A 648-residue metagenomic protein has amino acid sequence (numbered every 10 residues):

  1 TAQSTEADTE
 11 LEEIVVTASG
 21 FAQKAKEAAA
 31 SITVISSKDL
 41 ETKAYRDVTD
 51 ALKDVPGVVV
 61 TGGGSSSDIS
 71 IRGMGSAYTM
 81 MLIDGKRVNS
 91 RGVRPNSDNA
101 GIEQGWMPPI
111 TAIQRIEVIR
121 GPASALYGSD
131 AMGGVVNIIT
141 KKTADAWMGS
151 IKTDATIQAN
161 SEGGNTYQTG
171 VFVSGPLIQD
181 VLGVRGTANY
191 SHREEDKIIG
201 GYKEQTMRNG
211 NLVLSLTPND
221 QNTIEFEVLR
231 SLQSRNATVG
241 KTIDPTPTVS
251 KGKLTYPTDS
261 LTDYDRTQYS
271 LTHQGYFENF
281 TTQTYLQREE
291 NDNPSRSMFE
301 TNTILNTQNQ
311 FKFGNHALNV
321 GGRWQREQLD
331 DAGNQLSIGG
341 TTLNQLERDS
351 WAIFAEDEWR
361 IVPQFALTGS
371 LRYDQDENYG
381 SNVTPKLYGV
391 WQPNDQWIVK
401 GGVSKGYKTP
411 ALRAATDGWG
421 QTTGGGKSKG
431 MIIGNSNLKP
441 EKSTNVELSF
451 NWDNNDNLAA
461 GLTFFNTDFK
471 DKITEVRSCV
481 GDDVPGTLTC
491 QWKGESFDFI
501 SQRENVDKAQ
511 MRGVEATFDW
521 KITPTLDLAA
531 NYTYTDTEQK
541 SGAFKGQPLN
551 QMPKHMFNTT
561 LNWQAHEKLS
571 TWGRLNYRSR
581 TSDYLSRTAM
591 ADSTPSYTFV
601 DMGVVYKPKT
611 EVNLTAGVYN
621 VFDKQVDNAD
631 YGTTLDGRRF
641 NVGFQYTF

Functional and structural regions predicted by a protein language model:
V48-A51, S67-S70, M81-D84, E103-P109 (+3 more regions): N-terminal periplasmic accessory domains that precede and gate Gram-negative outer-membrane beta-barrel machines
T49-S90, Q114: Extracytoplasmic beta-strand/coil segments of soluble accessory domains associated with Gram-negative outer-membrane
R87, G92, T242-P245, Q328-Q335 (+7 more regions): Surface-exposed extracellular loop regions of Gram-negative outer-membrane beta-barrel proteins, predominantly
V88-R120: Short acidic/polar hinge/loop motifs at secondary-structure boundaries that mediate gating or recognition
A144-T262, D471: Periplasmic-side early beta-strands and strand-to-turn transitions of outer-membrane beta-barrels
K152, R360-L367, N466-D468, T489-L585 (+3 more regions): Gram-negative outer-membrane beta-barrel transporters
N219, E227-L229, N344-K470, D536 (+3 more regions): Structural signature of Gram-negative outer-membrane beta-barrels, strongest in the C-terminal barrel of TonB-dependent
I304-Q310, G321, L346, A352-F354 (+4 more regions): Outer membrane beta-barrel strand-and-loop segments of large Gram-negative receptors, especially TonB-dependent
